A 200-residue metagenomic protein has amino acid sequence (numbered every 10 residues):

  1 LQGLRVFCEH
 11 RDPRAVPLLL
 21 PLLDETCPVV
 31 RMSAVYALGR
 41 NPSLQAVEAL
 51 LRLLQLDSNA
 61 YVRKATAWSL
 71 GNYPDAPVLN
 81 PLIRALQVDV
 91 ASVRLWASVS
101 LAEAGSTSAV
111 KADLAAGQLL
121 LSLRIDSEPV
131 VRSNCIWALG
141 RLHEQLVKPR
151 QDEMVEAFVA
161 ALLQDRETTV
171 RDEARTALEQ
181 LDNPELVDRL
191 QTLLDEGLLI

Functional and structural regions predicted by a protein language model:
L1-D12, P17, P21, V29-S43 (+6 more regions): Structural detector for internal amphipathic alpha-helices that build alpha-solenoid repeat scaffolds
D12-D24, S43-L56, D75-Q87, T107-L123 (+2 more regions): Amphipathic alpha-helical scaffolding segments comprising HEAT/armadillo-like alpha-solenoid repeats
T26-C27, S58-N59, D89-V90, S127-E128 (+2 more regions): Short inter-helical turns and helix N-cap capping residues of alpha-solenoid HEAT/ARM repeat scaffolds
V62-T66, V93-W96, A160-L162, R166 (+1 more regions): Short, highly charged low-complexity linear segments
L123-I125, T169-V170: Exposed, low-complexity/repetitive linear segments and helix-based recognition motifs, biased toward charged/polar
D172-I200: Eukaryotic acidic, Ser/Thr-rich intrinsically disordered low-complexity regions
